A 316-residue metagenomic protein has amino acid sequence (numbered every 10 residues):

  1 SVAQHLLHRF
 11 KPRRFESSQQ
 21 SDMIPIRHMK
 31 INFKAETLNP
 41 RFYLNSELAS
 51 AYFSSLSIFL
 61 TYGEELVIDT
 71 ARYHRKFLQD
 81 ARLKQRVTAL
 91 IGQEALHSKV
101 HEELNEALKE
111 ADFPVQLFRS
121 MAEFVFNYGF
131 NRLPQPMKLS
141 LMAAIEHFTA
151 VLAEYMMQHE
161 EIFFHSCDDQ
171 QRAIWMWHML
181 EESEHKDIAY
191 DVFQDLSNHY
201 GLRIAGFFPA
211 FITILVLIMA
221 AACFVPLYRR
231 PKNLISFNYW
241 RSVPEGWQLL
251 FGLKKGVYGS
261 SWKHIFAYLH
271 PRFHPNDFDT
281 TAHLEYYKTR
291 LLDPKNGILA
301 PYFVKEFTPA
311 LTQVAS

Functional and structural regions predicted by a protein language model:
L6, F10, S17-S316: Non-heme di-metal
